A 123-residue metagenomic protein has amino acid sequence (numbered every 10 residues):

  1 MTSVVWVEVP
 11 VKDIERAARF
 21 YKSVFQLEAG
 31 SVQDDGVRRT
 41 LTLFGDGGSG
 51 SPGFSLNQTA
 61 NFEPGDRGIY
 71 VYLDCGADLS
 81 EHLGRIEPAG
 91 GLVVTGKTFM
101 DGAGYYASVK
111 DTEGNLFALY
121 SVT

Functional and structural regions predicted by a protein language model:
T2, V9, G30-D34, G84-T123: Vicinal oxygen chelate
T2-V4, G36-R38, S49, P64-G68 (+1 more regions): Short, solvent-exposed coil/turn segments
V4-K12, A60-E87, Y105-K110: Vicinal oxygen chelate
E8-S51: Core segments of cupin and vicinal oxygen chelate
L41-D46, L56, L73, V109: Short beta-strand element of the conserved SAM-dependent methyltransferase core
G48-F54, N115-L116: Short, charged/polar, Gly/Pro-enriched secondary-structure boundary elements
L56-T59, S121-T123: Acetyl-CoA-dependent GNAT
